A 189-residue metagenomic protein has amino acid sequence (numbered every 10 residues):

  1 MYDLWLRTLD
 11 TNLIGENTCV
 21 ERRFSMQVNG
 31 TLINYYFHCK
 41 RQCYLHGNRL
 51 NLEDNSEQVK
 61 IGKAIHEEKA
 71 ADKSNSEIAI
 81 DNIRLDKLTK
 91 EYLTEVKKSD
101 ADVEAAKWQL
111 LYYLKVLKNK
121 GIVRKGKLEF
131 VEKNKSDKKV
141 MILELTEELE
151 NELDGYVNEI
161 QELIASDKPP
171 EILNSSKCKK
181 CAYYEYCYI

Functional and structural regions predicted by a protein language model:
Y2-L93, K97-L111, K118: Metal-dependent nuclease catalytic cores that hydrolyze phosphodiester bonds in DNA/RNA, characterized by
R23-M26, E162-L173: Short, intrinsically disordered, charge-biased short linear motifs at domain edges
C39, C43, K168-I189: Cysteine-cluster motifs in flexible loop/terminal segments that predominantly coordinate metals
A64-E67, D72-S76, I142-E148, A182-I189: Short, charged low-complexity intrinsically disordered segments located at boundaries of structured domains
L88-S166, S176-K179, E185: Nucleic-acid nuclease catalytic cores
